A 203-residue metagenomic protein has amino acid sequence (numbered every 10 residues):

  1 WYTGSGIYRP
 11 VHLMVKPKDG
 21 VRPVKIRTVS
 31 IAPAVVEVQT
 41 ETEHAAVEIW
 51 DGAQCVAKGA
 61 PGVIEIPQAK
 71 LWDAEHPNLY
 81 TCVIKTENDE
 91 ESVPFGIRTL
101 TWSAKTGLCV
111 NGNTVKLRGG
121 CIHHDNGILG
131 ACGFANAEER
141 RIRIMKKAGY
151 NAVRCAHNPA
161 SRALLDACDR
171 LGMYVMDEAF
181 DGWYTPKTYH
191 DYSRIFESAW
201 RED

Functional and structural regions predicted by a protein language model:
W1-V175, I195-D203: Secreted/periplasmic carbohydrate-active enzymes, especially glycoside hydrolases
P159-S161, D181-Y184: Solvent-exposed loop/turn segments at secondary-structure junctions within structured extracellular/periplasmic domains
Y184-I195: Short beta-alpha connecting loops at secondary-structure transitions that line or flank enzyme active sites
